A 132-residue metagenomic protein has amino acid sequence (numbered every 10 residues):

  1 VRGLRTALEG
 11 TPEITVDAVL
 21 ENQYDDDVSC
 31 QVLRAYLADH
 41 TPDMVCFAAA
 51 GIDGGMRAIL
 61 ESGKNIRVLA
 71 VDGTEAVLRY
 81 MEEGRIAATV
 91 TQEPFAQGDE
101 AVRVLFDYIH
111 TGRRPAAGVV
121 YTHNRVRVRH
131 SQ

Functional and structural regions predicted by a protein language model:
L4, A18-A76: Hydrophobic alpha-helical
R5-I14: Short helix-loop-beta junction
L8, E93-Q132: Hinge/cleft segment of the Venus flytrap/periplasmic-binding protein
E13-V16, N65, I86: A generic structural signal for alpha->beta connector loops
T74-L78, A96-G98: Short gly/pro/ser/thr-enriched loop/turn and capping motifs at secondary-structure boundaries
E83-F95: Short beta-strand elements at the ligand-binding edges of bilobed clamshell
